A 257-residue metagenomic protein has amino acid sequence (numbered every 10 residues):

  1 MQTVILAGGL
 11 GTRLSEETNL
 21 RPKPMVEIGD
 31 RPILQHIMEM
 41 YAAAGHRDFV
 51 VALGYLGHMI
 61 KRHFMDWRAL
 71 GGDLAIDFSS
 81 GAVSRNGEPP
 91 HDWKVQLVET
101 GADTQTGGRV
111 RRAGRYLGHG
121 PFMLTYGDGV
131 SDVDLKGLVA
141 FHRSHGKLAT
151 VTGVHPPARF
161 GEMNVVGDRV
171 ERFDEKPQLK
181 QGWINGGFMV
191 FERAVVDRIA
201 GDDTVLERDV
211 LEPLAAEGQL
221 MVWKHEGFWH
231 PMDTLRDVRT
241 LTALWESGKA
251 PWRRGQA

Functional and structural regions predicted by a protein language model:
Q2-I5, R13, R31-Y126, G137 (+1 more regions): Conserved N-terminal catalytic core of the sugar/cofactor nucleotidyltransferase
L20-Q35: Short catalytic helix/loop segments, enriched in acidic residues and glycine and frequently bearing histidine
L34, I60, A113, D128 (+4 more regions): Residue-level signal for inorganic ion chemistry
P121-T125, V130-R143, H155-A158, R169-A257: Catalytic-core segments of class I nucleotidyltransferases/pyrophosphorylases that form NMP-activated intermediates
T150-V165: Short beta-strand-to-loop element that shapes/binds the nucleotide-sugar donor at the catalytic cleft/hinge
